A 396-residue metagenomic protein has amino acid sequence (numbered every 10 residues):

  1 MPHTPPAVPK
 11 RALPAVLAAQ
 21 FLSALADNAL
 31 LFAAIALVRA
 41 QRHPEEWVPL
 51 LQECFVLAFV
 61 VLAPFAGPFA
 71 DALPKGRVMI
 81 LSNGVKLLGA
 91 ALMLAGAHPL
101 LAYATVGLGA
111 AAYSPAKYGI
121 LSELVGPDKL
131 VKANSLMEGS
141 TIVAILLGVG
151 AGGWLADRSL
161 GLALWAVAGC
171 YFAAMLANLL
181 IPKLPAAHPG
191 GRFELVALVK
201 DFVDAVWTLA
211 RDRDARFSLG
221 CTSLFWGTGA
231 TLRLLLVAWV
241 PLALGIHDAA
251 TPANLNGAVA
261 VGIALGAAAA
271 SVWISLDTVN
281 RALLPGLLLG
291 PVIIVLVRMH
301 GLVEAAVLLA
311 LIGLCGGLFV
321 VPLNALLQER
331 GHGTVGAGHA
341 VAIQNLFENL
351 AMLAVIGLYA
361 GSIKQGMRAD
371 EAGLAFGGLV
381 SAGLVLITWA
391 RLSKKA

Functional and structural regions predicted by a protein language model:
P2-P14, K183-L219: Juxtamembrane intracellular "pre-TM" segments in multi-pass secondary transporters
A12-L31, Q52-A70, P74-K86, A102-A156 (+5 more regions): Substrate-agnostic recognition of the 12-TM MFS/MFS-like secondary transporter fold
F21, L25-A36, S159-A166, W207-L265 (+3 more regions): A single, central transmembrane helix in multi-pass transporters
A33-R42, L92-G96, L146-V167, A238 (+3 more regions): Transmembrane alpha-helix termini and helix-breaking/packing motifs in multi-pass membrane transporters
V61, N254-S275, A351: Transmembrane alpha-helices of Major Facilitator/SLC transporters
R77-L92, N280-V295, A375-G378: Structural signature of the two symmetry-related core transmembrane helices
G119, E123, V167-E194, L276 (+1 more regions): Helix-loop junctions on the cytosolic side of multi-pass membrane transporters, especially the intracellular loop
N280-V320: C-terminal transmembrane helical hairpin of 12-TM major facilitator-type secondary transporters
